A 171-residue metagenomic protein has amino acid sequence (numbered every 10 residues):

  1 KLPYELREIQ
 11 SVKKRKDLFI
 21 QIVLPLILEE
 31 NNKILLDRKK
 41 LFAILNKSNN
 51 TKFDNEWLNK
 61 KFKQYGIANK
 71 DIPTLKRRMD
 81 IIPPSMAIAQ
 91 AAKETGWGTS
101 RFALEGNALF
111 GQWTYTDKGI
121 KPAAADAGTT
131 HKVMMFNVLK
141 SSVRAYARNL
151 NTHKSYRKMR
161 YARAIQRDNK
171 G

Functional and structural regions predicted by a protein language model:
K1-A89, K93-G171: Catalytic cores of secreted/periplasmic lytic hydrolases that degrade extracellular macromolecules
